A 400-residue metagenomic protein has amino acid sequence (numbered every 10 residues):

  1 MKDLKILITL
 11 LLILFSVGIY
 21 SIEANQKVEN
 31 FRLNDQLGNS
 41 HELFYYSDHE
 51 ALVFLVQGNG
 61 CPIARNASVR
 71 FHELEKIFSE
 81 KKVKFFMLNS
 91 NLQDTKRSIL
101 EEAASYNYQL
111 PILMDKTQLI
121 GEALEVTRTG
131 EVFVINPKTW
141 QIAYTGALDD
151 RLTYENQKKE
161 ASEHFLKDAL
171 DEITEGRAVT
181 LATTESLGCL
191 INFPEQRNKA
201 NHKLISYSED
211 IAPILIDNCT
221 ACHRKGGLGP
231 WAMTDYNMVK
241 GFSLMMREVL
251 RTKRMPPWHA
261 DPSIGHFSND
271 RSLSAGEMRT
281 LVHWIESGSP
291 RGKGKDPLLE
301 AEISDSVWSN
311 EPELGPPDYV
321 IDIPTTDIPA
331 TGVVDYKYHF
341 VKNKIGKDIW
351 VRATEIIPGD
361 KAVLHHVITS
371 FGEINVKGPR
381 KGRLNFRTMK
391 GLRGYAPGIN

Functional and structural regions predicted by a protein language model:
I8-G18: Bacterial N-terminal signal peptides
F31-L52, A200-E209: A short beta-strand-turn-helix
F44-R65, L170: Short active-site neighborhood of thiol/selenol oxidoreductases, capturing the structured segment around
Q57-R70, T220-R224: Conserved redox-active cysteine motifs that mediate thiol-disulfide chemistry, especially di-cysteine Cys-X(1-2)-Cys
R65-Y106, L113-A123: Structural microenvironment flanking redox-active thiols in thiol-disulfide oxidoreductases
T117-N192: Thiol/selenol-based redox catalytic cores and closely related redox-interacting motifs
T183-V341: Aromatic- and Gly/Pro-enriched helix-to-coil junctions and flexible linker segments
G294-N400: Low-complexity, glycine/serine/threonine/alanine-rich intrinsically disordered linker and propeptide segments
